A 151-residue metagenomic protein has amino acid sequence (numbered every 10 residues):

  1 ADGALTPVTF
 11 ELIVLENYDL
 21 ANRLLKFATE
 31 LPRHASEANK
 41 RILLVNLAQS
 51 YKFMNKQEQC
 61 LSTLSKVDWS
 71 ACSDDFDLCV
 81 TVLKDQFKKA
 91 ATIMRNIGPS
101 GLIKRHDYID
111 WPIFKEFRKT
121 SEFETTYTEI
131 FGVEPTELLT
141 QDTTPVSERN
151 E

Functional and structural regions predicted by a protein language model:
D2-S121, E129-E151: Alpha-helical protein-protein interaction modules
